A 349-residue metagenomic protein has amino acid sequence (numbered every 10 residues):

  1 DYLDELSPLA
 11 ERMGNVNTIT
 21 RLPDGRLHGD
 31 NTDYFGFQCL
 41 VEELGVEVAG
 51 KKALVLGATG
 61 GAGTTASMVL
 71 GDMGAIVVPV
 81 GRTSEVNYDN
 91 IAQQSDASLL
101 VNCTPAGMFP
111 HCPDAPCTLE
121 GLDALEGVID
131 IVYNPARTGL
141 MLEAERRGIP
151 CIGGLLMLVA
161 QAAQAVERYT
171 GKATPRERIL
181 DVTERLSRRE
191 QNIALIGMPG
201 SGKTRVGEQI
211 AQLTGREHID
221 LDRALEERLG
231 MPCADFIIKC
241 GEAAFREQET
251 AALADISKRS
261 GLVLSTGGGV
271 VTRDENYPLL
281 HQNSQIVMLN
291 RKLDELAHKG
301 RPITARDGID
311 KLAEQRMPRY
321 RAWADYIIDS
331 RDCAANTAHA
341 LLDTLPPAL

Functional and structural regions predicted by a protein language model:
D1-L44, P135-R137, M141-E143, R147-P150 (+1 more regions): Phosphate/diphosphate ligand-binding glycine-rich loop within oxidoreductases
D72-Y88, D222-A224, R228-L229: NAD(P)-binding Rossmann-fold cofactor-contacting core
V86-C151, V270-N276: Rossmann-like adenosine-cofactor binding region
V132-Q191, S330: Adenosine-phosphate binding glycine-rich loop
L180-R189, Q209, L213, R301 (+1 more regions): NTP-dependent small-molecule kinase module
K203: Conserved lysine of the Walker
D220-H281: ATP-dependent small-molecule kinase phosphotransfer cores that center on conserved nucleotide phosphate-binding segments
Q282-R319, W323-Y326: A glycine- and Lys/Arg-enriched "phosphate-lid" helix/loop adjacent to the NTP-binding pocket of small-molecule kinases
